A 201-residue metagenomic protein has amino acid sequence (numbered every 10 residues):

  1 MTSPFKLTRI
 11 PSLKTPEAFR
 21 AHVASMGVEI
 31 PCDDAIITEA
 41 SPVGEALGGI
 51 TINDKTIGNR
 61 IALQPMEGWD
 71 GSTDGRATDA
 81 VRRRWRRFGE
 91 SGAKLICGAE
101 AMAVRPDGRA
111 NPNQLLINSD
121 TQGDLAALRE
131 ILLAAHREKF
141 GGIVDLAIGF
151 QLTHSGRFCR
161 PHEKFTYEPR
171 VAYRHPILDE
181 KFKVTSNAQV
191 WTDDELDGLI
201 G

Functional and structural regions predicted by a protein language model:
M1-S155, P161-H162, T185-A188: N-terminal capping/small domains of soluble enzymes
D145-G149, T153-G201: Non-globular sequence segments
